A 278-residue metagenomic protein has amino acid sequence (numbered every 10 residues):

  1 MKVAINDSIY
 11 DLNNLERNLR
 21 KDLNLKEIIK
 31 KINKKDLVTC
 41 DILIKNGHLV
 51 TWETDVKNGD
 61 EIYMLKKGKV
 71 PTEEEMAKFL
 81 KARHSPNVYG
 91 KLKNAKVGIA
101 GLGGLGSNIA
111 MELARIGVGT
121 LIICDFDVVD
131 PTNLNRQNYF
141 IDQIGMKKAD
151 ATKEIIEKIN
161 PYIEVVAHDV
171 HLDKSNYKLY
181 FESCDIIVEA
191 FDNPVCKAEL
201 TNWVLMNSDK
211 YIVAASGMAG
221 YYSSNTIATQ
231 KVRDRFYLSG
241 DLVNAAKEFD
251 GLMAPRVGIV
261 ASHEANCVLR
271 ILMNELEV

Functional and structural regions predicted by a protein language model:
M1-L15: Eukaryote-biased recognition of intrinsically disordered, low-complexity regulatory segments
L15, L19-D36: Short amphipathic, charge-patterned alpha-helical segments
K34-H48, E53, L65-K66, E182-I186 (+1 more regions): Glycine-rich phosphate/adenylate-binding loop
W52, N58-K96: N-terminal charged helix/coil linker that caps or initiates catalytic domains
S85-V128: Glycine-rich adenosine-cofactor-binding loop
I123-N160: Glycine-rich phosphate-binding loop and adjoining beta1-alpha1-beta2 segment of Rossmann-like nucleotide-binding folds
A149-C184, F191-P194: A structured beta-alpha segment of the ubiquitous adenosine-cofactor-binding alpha/beta core
